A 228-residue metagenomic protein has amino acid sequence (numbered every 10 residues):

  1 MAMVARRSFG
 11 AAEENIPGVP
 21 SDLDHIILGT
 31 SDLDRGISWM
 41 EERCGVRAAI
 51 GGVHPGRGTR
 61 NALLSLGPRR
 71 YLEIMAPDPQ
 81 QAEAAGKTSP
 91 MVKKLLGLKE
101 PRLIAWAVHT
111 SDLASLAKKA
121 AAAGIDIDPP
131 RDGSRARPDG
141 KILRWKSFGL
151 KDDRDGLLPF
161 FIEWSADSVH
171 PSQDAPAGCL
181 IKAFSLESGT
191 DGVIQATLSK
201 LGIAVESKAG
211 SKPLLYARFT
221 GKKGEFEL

Functional and structural regions predicted by a protein language model:
M1-A12: N-terminal export signals
I16-D24, L28-T30, E41, V46: Hydrophobic, proline/glycine-rich low-complexity stretches
P20-D22, G97-R102, A177-L180: Short glycine-enriched loop/turn motifs at secondary-structure junctions
L28-D32, T110-S111, F184-D191: Short, surface-exposed ligand-recognition loops at beta-strand->loop->(often short) alpha-helix junctions that present
L33-R47, L116-A123, T190-L201: Amphipathic alpha-helical segments
L33-V92: Glycine/small-residue-rich interface belts in oligomeric ring/scaffold proteins and their assembly partners
L63-S65, L72-A76, A105-A183, L201-L228: Vicinal oxygen chelate
P77-S115: A basic- and aromatic-enriched beta-loop-alpha substructure that forms the phosphate/nucleotide- and DNA/RNA-contacting
